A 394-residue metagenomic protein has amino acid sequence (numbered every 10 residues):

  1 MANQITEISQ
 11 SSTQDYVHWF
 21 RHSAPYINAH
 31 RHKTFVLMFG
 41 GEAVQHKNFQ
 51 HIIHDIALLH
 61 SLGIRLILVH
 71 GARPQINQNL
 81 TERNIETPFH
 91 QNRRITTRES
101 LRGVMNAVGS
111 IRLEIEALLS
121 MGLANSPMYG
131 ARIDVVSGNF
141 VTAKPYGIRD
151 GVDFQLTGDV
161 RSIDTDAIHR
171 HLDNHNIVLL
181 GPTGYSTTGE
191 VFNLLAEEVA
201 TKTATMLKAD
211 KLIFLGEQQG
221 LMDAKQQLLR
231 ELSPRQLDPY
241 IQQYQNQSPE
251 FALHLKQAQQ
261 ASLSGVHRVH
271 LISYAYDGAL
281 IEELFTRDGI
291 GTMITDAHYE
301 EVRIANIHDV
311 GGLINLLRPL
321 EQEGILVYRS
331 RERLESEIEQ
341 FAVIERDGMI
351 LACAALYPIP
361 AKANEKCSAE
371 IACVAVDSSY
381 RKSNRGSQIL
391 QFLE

Functional and structural regions predicted by a protein language model:
M1-L271, R303-N315, E345, P358: Nucleotide/pyrophosphate-binding catalytic subdomain
S23-P25, G291, A354: Short beta-strand/turn micro-motifs at beta-sheet edges
F39-G41, C373, S378: Short glycine-centered, acidic/aromatic-flanked micro-motifs in structured strand/loop junctions that mark active-site
P74-I76, Y276-L280: Terminal amphipathic helices with adjacent charged low-complexity linkers/tails
L284-I304: Long, charged amphipathic helices and adjacent flexible linkers at domain junctions
A297-V327: Short amphipathic alpha-helix that is part of the acyltransferase structural core
Y328-V376: A conserved beta-strand-loop-helix scaffold within acyl/acetyltransferase catalytic domains
V376, K382-E394: Conserved acetyl-CoA-binding loop-helix of GNAT-fold acetyltransferases
